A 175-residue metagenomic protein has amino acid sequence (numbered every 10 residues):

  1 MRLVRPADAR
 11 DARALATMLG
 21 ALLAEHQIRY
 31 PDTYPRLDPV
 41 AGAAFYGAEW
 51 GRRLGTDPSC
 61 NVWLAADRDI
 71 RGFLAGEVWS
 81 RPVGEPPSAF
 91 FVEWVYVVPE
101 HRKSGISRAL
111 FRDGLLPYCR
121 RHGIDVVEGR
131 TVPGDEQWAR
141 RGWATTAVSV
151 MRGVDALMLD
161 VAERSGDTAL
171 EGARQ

Functional and structural regions predicted by a protein language model:
L3-M18, L23-R29: A short beta-loop-alpha structural element at the N-terminal edge of CoA-dependent acyl/N-acetyltransferase catalytic
A24-W50: Conserved GNAT-fold acetyl-CoA-binding loop/helix
A44-W63: A short helix-loop-beta-strand connector motif used in the catalytic cores of GNAT acetyltransferases and, in some
L64, D69-V78, F91, Y96: Conserved beta-strand in the GNAT
S80-V92, R102: A conserved beta-turn-beta hairpin within the catalytic core of GNAT-like acetyltransferases that forms part
R81, E128-V132, A139, A144-L159: Conserved catalytic-core motifs of GNAT/GCN5-like acyltransferases
V97, K103-P117: Conserved acetyl-CoA-binding loop-helix of GNAT-fold acetyltransferases
C119-T131: Conserved GNAT acetyl-CoA-binding A-motif
